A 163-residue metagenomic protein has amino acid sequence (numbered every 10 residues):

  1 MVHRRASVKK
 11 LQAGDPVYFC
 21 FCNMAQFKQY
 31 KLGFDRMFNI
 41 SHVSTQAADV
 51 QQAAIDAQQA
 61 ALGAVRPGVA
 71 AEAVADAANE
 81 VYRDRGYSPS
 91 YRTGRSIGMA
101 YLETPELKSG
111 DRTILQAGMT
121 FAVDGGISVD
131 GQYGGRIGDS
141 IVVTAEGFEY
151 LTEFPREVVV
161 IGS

Functional and structural regions predicted by a protein language model:
M1-S163: Active-site neighborhoods and metal-handling regions in enzymes and metal-associated proteins
